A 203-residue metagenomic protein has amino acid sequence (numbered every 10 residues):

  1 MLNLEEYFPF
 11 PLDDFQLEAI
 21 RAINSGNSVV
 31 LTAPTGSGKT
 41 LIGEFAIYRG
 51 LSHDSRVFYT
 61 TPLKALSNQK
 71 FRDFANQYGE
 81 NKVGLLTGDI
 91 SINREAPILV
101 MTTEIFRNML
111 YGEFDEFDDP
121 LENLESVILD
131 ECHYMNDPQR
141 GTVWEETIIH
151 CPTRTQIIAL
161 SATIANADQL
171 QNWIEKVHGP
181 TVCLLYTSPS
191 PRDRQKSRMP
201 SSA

Functional and structural regions predicted by a protein language model:
L2-F15: Dynamic helix-loop-helix/coil hinge segments at AAA+ ATPase domain boundaries and subdomain interfaces
E6, L17, F45, K196-S197: Intrinsic disorder/low-complexity segments enriched in polar/small residues
D14-L160, Q171-W173: Conserved P-loop/Walker A NTP-binding site and adjacent catalytic elements of P-loop NTPases
T163: Compact soluble domain cores
N166: Conserved H-loop
I174-L184: A short helix-turn-beta junction within AAA+ P-loop NTPase domains corresponding to the substrate/partner-engaging
Y186-P191: Conserved small/polar residues in nucleotide/adenosyl-binding loops
S197-A203: Hydrophobic alpha-helical segments, chiefly the membrane-spanning helices and signal/signal-anchor peptides
